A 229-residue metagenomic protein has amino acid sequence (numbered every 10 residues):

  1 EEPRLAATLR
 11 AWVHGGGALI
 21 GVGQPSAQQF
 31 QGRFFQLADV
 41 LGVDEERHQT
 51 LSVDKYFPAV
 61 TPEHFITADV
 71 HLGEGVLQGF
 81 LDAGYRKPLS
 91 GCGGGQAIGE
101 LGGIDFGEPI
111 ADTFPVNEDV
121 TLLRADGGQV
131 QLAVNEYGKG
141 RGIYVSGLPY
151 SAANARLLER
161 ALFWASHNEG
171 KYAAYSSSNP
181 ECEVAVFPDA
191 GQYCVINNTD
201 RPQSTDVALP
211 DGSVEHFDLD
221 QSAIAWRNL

Functional and structural regions predicted by a protein language model:
E1-L229: A conserved amphipathic helix/loop scaffold that creates a polar/acidic microenvironment used either to coordinate
